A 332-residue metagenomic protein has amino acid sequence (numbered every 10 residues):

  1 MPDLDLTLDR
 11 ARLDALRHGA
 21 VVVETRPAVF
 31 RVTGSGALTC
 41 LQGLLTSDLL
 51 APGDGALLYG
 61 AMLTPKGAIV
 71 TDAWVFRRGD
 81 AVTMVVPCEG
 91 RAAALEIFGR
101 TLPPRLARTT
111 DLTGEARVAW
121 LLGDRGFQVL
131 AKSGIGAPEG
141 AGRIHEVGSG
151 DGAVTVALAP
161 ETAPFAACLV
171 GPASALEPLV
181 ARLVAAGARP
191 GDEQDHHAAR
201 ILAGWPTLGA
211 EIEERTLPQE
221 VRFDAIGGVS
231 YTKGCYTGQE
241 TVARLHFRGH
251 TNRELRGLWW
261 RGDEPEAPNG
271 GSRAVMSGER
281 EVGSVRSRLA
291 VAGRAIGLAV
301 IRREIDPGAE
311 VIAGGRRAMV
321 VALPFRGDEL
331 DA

Functional and structural regions predicted by a protein language model:
M1-V70: Acidic, proline/glycine-enriched N-terminal capping motif
L8-H18, G60-D72, L102-R105, V147-A157 (+1 more regions): Short amphipathic beta-strand starts and helix->beta connectors
D14-V21, A199-I226: Catalytic strand-loop segment that frames the active site of acyl-thioester-processing enzymes
A20-V23, A28-V29, W74-P206: Acidic, low-complexity central loop/insert segments
G34, M84-V86, L121-G123, L169 (+3 more regions): Residue-level signal for inorganic ion chemistry
G36-L41, R91-L95, G126-A131, S174-R182 (+2 more regions): Short, conserved charged micro-motifs
Q194, A203, E211, G327-A332: Helix-rich terminal scaffold detector
E214-L217, V221-V229, K233-Q239, A243-A332: Glycine-rich, small/acidic residue-mixed loop/short-helix segments
